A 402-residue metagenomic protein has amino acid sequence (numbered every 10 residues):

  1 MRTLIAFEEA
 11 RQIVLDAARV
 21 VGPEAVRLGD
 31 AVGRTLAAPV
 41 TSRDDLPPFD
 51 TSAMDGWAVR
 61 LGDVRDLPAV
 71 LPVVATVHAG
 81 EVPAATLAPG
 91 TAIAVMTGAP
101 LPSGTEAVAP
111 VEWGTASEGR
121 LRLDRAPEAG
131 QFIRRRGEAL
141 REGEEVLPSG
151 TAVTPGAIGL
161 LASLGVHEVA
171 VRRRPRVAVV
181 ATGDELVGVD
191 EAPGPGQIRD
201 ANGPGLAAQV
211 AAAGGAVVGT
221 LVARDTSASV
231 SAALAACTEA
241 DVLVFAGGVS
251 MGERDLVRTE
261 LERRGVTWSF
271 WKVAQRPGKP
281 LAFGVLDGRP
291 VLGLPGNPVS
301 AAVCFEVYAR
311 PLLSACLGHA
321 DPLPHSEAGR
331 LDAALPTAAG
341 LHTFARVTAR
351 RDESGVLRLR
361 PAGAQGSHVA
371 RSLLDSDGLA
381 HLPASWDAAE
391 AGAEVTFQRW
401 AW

Functional and structural regions predicted by a protein language model:
R2-E8, I13, A18, P23-A25 (+5 more regions): Short, glycine/charged-enriched hinge/interface segments at domain edges or termini
T3-F7, H167-L294, P298-C304, A315: Helix-rich terminal scaffold detector
E9, I13-D16, D30, R34 (+15 more regions): Alpha-helical scaffold segments in soluble metabolic enzymes
D16-S52: An N-cap/entry alpha-helix motif that binds or orients negatively charged groups
E24-G29, A38, T51, G80 (+2 more regions): Flexible glycine/proline-rich
R34-L36, S42, S52-D55, P89 (+4 more regions): Short, basic and Ser/Thr-rich N-terminal targeting/leader segments
L36, P48-F49, V73, P83 (+8 more regions): Short, conserved secondary-structure segments in the cores of folded domains
R43-D45, V77-V82, P295: A short glycine/serine-rich beta->alpha loop
